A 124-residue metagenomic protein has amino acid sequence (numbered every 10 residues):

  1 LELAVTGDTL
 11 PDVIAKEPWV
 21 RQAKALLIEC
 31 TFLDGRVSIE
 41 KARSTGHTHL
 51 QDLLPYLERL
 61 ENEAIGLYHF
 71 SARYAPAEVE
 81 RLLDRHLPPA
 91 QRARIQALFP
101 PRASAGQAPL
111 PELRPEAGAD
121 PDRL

Functional and structural regions predicted by a protein language model:
L1-Y68, P76-R85, Q91-R92, G106-L124: Metal-dependent phosphodiesterase/nuclease catalytic metal-binding core
T31, S71, P101: Residues in the short beta-alpha loop(s) of Rossmann-like NAD(P)-binding domains
R92-A103: Canonical P-loop GTPase G-domain recognition
